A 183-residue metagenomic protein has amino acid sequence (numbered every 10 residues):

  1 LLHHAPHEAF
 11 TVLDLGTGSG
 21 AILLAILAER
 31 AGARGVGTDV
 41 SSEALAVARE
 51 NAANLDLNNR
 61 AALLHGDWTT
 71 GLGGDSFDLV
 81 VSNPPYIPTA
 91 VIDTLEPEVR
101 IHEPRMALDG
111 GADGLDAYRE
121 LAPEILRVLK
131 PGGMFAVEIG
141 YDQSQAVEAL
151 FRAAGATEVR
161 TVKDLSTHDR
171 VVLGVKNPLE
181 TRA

Functional and structural regions predicted by a protein language model:
L1-T94: Conserved SAM/SAH cofactor-binding pocket of Class I
G18, S166-T167, L179: Short strand-connecting beta-turns/loops that link adjacent beta-strands
I22, A48, N83, V99 (+3 more regions): Residue-level signal for inorganic ion chemistry
E29, E98, E103, E124 (+1 more regions): Acidic-residue sensor for enzyme active/binding pockets
A62-L64, M106, R160: Structural signal for short hydrophobic segments within the conserved structured cores of catalytic domains across
Y86-A117: Mobile active-site "lid"/loop adjacent to the S-adenosyl-L-methionine
A112-V175: Conserved Class I SAM-dependent methyltransferase catalytic core
N177-A183: Flexible, glycine-/basic-rich loop-and-beta segments that form/coincide with the SAM-dependent methyltransferase
